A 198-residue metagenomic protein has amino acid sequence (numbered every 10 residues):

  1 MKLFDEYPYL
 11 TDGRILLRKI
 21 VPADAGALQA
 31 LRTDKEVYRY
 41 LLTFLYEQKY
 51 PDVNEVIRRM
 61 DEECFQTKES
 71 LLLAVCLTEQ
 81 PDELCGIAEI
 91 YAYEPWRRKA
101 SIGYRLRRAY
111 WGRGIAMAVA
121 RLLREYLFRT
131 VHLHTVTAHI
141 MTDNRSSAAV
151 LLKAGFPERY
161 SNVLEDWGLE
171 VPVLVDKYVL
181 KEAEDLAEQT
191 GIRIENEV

Functional and structural regions predicted by a protein language model:
M1-R39, L72-V198: Acyl-donor (CoA/ACP) binding surface of acyl/acetyltransferases
Y38-R59: Conserved GNAT-fold acetyl-CoA-binding loop/helix
L45-K49, L71, D143: Short, conserved alpha-helical segments within structured domains
R58-A74: A short helix-loop-beta-strand connector motif used in the catalytic cores of GNAT acetyltransferases and, in some
